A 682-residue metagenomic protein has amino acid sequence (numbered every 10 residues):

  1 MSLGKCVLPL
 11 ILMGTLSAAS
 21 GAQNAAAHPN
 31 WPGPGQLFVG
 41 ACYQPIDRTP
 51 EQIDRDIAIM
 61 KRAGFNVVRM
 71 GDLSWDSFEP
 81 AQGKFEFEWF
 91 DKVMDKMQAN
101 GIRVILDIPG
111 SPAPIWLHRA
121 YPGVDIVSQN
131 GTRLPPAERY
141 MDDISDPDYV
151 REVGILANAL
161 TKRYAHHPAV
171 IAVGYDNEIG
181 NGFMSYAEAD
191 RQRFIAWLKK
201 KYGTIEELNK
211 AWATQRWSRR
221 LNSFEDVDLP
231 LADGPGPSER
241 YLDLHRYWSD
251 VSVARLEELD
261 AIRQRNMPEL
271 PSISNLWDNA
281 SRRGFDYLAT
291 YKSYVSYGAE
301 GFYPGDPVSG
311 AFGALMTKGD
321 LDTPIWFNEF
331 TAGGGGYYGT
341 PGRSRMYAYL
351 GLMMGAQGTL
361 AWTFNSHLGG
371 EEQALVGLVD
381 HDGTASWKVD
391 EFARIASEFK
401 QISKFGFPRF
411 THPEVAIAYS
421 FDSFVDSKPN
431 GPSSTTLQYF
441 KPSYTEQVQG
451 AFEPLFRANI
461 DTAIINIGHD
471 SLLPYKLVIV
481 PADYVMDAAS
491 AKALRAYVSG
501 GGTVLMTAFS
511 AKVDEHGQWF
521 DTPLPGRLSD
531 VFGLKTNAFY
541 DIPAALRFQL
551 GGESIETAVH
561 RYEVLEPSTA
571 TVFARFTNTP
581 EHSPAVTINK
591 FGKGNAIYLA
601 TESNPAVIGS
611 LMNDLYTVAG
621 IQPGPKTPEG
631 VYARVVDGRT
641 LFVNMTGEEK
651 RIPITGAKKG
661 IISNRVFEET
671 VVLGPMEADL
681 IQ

Functional and structural regions predicted by a protein language model:
P32-P34, F38, G71, F78-E88 (+6 more regions): Aromatic- and acidic-residue-enriched carbohydrate-binding clefts of CAZyme catalytic domains
F38-R48, L73-E88, P135-G154, I179-F183 (+6 more regions): The substrate-binding groove and active-site-proximal loops of carbohydrate-active enzymes, especially glycoside
A41, M60, V68, M97 (+6 more regions): Conserved, mostly hydrophobic/aromatic
D54-A63, V67-R133, T161, L259-N266 (+1 more regions): Aromatic-lined substrate-binding rim segments of carbohydrate-active enzymes
L134-S296, Y303, P307-G310: Polysaccharide-binding and catalytic clefts of secreted carbohydrate-active enzymes
I273-G450, A538-A544, F548-H560, F573-T577 (+2 more regions): Hydrophobic targeting/anchoring helices
D278-R283, A451-S471: A short, well-structured beta->alpha microelement
P481-Q682: A conserved amphipathic helix/loop scaffold that creates a polar/acidic microenvironment used either to coordinate
